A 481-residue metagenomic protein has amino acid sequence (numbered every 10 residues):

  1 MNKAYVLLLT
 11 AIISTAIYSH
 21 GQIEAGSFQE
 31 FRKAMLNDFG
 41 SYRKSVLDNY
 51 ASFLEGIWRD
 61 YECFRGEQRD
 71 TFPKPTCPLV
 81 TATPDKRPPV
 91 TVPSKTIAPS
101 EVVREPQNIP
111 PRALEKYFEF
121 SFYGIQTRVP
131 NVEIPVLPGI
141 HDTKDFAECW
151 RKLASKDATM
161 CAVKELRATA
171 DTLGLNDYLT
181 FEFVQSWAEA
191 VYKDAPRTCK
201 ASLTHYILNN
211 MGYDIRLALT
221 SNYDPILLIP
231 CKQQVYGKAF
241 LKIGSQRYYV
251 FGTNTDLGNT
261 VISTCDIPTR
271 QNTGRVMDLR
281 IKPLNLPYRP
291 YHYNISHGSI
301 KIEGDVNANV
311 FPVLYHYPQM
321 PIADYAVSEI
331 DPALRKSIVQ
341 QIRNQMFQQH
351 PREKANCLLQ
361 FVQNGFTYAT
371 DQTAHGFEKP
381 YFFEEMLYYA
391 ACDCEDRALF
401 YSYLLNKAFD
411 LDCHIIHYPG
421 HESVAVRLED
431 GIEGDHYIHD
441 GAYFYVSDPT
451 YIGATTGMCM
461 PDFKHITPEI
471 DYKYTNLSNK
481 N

Functional and structural regions predicted by a protein language model:
Y5-I13: Sec-dependent N-terminal signal peptides
T15-S19: C-terminal segment of classical bacterial N-terminal signal peptides
H20-N481: A structural boundary/capping signal
